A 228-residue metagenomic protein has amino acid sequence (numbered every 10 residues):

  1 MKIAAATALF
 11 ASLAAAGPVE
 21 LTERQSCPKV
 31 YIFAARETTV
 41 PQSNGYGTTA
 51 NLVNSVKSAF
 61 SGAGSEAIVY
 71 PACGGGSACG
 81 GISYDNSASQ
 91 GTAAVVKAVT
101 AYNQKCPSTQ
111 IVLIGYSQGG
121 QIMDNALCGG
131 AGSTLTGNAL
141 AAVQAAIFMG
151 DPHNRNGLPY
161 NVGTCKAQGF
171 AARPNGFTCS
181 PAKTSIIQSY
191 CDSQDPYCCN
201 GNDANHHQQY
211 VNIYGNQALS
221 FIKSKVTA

Functional and structural regions predicted by a protein language model:
M1-R24, A228: Fungal secretory targeting signals
R24-T109, Q188-G215, S224: Active-site catalytic motif of lipid deacylating hydrolases and related acyltransferases
Q25-C27, K105-C106, G137-A142, C179-T184: Extracellular/periplasmic catalytic domains that process cell-envelope and extracellular macromolecules
E37, V143-N154, Q194: Active-site nucleophile loop of the alpha/beta-hydrolase fold
S43-Y46, N125-A126, G157-N161: Short, solvent-exposed loop/turn and secondary-structure capping segments
L113-M123: Gly/Ala-rich beta-loop-alpha elbow adjacent to hydrolase catalytic centers
G129-A139: Conserved hydrolase catalytic core segment
L158-A228: C-terminal catalytic-base region of ester-bond hydrolases, centering on the histidine of the charge-relay
